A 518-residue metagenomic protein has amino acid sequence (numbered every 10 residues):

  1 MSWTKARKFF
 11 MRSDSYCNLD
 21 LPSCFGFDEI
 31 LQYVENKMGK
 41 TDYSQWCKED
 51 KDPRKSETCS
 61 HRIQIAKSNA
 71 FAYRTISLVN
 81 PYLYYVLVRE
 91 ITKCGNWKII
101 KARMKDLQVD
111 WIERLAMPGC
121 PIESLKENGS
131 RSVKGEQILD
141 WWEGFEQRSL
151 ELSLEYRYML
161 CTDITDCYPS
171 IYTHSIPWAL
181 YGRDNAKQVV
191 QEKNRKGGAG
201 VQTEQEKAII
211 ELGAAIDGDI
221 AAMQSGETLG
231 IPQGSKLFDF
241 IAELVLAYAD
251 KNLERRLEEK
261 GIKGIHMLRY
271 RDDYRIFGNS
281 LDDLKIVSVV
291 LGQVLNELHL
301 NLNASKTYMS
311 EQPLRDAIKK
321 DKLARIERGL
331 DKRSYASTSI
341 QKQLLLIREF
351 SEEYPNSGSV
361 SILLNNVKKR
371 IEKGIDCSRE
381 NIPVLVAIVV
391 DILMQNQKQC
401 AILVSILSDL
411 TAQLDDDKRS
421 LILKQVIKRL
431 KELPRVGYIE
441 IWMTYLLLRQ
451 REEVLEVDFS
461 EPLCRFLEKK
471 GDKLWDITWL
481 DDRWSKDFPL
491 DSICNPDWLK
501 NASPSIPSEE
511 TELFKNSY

Functional and structural regions predicted by a protein language model:
M1-F10, P81, I99, K260-K263 (+4 more regions): Intrinsic structural disorder
M1-I209, A214-Q233, Y518: Conserved two-metal-ion catalytic palm core of "right-hand" nucleic acid polymerases, unifying RNA-dependent RNA
Y16, N96, E258-I262, L300: Short aromatic/hydrophobic-glycine micro-motifs
T75, V79, I262-H266, N301: Short, surface-exposed helix-loop/turn micro-motifs enriched in polar/charged residues
Q108-L115, R183-V189, K193, G197 (+7 more regions): Short, surface-exposed, charged/polar-biased interaction segments
G144, A214-A221, Y274, G292-V294 (+1 more regions): Bulky hydrophobic/aromatic packing residues
L152-R271, F277-K285, Y335-Y518: Conserved polymerase palm-domain catalytic core
L281-E349, S357: Polymerase palm active-site segment centered on the conserved acidic dipeptide of motif C
